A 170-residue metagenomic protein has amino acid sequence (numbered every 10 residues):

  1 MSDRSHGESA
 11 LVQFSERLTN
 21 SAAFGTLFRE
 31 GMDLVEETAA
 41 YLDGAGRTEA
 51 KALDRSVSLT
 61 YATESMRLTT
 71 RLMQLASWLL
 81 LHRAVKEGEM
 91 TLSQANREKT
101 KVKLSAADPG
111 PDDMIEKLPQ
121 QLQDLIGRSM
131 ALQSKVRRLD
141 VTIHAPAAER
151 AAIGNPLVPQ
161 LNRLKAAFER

Functional and structural regions predicted by a protein language model:
S2-R170: Surface-exposed peri-terminal alpha-helical interaction modules
